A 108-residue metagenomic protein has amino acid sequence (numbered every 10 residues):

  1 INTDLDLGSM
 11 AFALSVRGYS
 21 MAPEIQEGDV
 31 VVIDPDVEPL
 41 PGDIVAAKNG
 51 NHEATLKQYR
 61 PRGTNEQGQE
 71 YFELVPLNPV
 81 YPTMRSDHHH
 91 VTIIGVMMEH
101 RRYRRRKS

Functional and structural regions predicted by a protein language model:
N2-S108: Acidic/glycine-rich C-terminal interaction modules and beta/coil loop segments that lie outside canonical DNA-binding
